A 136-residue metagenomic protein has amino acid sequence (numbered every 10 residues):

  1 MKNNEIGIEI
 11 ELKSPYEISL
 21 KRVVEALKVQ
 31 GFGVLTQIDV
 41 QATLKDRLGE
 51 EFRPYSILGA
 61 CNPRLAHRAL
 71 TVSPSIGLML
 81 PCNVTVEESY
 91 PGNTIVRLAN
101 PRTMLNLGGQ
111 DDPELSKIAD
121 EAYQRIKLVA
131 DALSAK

Functional and structural regions predicted by a protein language model:
M1-Q30: Terminal, regulation- and interaction-focused segments at domain boundaries
K21-R22, D39, V72, E121: Short Gly/charged-rich anion-binding patches and loops
V24, Q41-A42, K127: Short glycine-/small-residue-rich flexible loop motifs, especially phosphate/cofactor-binding loops
V29, D46-R47, A132: Residues at alpha-helix termini
G33, D39-T85: Compact, glycine-rich, soluble single-domain proteins
T85-L115: Beta-strand/loop substructures that line and gate deep hydrophobic ligand-binding cavities in soluble
N106-K136: Well-ordered alpha/beta subsegment
